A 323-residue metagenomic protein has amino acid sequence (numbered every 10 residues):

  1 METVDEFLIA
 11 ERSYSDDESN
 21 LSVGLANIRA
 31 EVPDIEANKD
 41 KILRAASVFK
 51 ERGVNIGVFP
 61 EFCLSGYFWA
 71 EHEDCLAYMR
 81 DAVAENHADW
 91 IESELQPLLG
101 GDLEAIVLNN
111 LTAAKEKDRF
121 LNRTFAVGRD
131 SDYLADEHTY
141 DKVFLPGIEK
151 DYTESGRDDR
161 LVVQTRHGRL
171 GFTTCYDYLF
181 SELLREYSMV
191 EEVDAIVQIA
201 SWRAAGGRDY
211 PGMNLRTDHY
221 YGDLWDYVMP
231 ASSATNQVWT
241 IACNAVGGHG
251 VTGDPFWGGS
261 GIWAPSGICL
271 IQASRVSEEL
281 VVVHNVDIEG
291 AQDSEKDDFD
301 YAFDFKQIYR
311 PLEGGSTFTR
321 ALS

Functional and structural regions predicted by a protein language model:
E2-A10, W239-S323: C-terminal beta-strand edge segments of enzyme domains
E2-I56: N-terminal glycine-/serine-/threonine-rich phosphate-binding loop
I28, E61, N109-L111, V143 (+3 more regions): Active-site-proximal beta-strand/loop segments in catalytic clefts of secreted hydrolases
I35, L43-Y133, H138, R203-A231 (+1 more regions): Cys-nucleophile CN-hydrolase/nitrilase-fold catalytic domain and related Cys-dependent amidase chemistry that acts on
A84-A105, Y178-L280: CN hydrolase (nitrilase-like) catalytic-core segments centered on the catalytic cysteine and neighboring Lys/Glu
L108-N110, N122-V127, L161, S260-I262 (+1 more regions): Short beta-strand scaffold segments in enzyme catalytic cores
A113-Y227, D293-D304: Active-site catalytic loop in hydrolytic enzyme cores
